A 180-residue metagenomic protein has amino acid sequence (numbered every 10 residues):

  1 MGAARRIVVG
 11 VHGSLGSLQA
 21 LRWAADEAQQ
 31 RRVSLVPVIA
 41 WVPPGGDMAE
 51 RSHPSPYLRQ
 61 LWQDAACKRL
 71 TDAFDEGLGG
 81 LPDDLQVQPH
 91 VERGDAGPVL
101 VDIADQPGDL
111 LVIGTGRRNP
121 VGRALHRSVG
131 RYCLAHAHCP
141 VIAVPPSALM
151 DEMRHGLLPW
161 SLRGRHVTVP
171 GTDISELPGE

Functional and structural regions predicted by a protein language model:
M1-A3, G16, L78-L111, L149-H155 (+2 more regions): Structural beta-alpha unit
G2-P56, H136, P146, M150 (+1 more regions): Small/aliphatic-rich secondary-structure junction motif
A20, D47-E50, V99-D102, A124 (+1 more regions): Short, well-ordered secondary-structure micro-motifs
A28, F74-L81: Conserved hydrophobic residues forming the short capping helix/wall of the S-adenosyl-L-methionine
V36-V38, Q88-E92, I142-V144: General small-molecule cofactor/ligand-binding pocket signal
S55-R69: A short acidic, glycine-rich active-site loop that binds or catalyzes chemistry on phosphate/adenosine moieties
L110-A135, M150-E152: Glycine-rich, Arg-bearing micro-motifs that act as flexible, cationic patches
G114-T115, V141-P145: Short beta-strand elements of ligand-binding domains
